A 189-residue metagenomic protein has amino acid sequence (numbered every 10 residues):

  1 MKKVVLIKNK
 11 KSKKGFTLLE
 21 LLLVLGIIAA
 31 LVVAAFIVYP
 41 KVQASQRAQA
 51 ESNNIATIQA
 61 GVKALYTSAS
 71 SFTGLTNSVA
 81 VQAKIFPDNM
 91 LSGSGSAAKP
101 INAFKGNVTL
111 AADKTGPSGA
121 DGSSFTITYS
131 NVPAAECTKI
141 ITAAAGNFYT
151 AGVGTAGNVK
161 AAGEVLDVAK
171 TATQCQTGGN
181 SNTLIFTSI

Functional and structural regions predicted by a protein language model:
M1-K14: N-terminal leader/signal peptides at the extreme start of proteins
K14-G26: N-terminal signal-anchor/signal peptide hydrophobic helix marking the start of the first transmembrane segment
V24, S45-A48: Membrane-interface junctions
I28-S45, Y66: C-terminal juxtamembrane segment of a hydrophobic transmembrane alpha-helix
V42, I55-T73: N-terminal alpha-helical signal peptides/signal-anchor transmembrane segments
R47-A56: Juxtamembrane extracytosolic/periplasmic "stalk" immediately C-terminal to the first targeting helix
T67-I189: Periplasmic/extracellular, small/polar-rich flexible segments of pilin-like filament-forming proteins
